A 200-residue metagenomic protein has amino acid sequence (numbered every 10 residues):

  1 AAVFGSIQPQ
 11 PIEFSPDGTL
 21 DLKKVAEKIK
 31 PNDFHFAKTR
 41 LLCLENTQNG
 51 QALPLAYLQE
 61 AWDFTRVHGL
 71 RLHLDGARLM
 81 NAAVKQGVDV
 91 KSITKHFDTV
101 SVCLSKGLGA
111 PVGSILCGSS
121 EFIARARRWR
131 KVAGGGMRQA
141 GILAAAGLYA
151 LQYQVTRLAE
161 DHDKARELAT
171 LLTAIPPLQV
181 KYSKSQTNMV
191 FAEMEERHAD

Functional and structural regions predicted by a protein language model:
A1-D200: Conserved PLP-enzyme active-site core in the AAT-like
